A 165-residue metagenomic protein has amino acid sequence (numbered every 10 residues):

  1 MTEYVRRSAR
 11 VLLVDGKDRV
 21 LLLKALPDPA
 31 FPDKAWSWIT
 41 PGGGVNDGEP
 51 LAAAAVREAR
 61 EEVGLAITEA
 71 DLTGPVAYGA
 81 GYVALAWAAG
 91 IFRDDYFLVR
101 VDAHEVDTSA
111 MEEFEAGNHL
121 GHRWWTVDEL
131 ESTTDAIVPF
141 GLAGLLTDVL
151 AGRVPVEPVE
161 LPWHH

Functional and structural regions predicted by a protein language model:
M1-I39, A52: N-terminal strand-loop-strand
E3, K34-S37, W87-R93, F114-H119: A generic structural micro-feature
R7, L65-D107: Active-site segment of metal-dependent pyrophosphate-handling enzymes, primarily the Nudix hydrolase catalytic core
L12, L22, Y96-L98, H122-W124: Conserved hydrophobic/aromatic beta-strand scaffold that supports enzyme active sites
D15-D18, L26, R100-E105, V127-E129: Short loop segments at secondary-structure junctions
L23, G48, L130-T133: Residues that scaffold the ATP/ADP-binding catalytic core of kinase and kinase-like folds
W36, A103-H165: Nudix hydrolase/Nudix homology domain
T40-P75: The catalytic Nudix box helix
